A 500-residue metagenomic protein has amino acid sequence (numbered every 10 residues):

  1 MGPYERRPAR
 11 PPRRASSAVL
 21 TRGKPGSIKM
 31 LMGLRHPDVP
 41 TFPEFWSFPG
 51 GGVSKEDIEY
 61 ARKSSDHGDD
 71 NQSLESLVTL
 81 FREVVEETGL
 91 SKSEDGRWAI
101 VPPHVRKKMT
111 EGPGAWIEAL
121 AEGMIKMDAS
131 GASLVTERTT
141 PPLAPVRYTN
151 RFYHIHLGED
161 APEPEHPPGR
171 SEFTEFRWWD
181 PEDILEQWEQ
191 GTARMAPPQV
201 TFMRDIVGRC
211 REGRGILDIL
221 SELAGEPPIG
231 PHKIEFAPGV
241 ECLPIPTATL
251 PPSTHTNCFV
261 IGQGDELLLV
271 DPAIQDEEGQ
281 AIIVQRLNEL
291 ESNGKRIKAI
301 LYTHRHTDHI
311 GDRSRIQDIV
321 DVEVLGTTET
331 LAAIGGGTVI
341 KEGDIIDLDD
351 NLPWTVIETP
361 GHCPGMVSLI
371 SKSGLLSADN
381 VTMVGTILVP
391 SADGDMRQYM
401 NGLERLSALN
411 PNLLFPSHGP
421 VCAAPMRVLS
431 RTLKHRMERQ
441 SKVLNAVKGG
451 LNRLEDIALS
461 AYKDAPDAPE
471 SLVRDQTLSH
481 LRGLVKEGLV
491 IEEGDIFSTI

Functional and structural regions predicted by a protein language model:
M1-A237, E241-L243: N-terminal leader/linker segments that precede catalytic domains of diphosphate-processing enzymes
R6-R10, P141-A144, T249-L250, G337 (+1 more regions): Short Gly/Pro-enriched turn/cap motifs at secondary-structure boundaries
T21-G23, I155-L157, V260-G264, L348-D350 (+1 more regions): Active-site beta-strand termini and strand-to-loop segments that position acidic
V240-N288, S368-N380: Conserved beta-strand hairpin/beta-sheet module of binuclear metal-dependent hydrolase folds, prominently
T254, I274-L352: Active-site HxH/HxHxD metal-binding segment of metal-dependent hydrolases
E266-L269, I274-E277, N351-K442: Metallo-beta-lactamase
N445-I500: C-terminal regulatory/interaction regions
